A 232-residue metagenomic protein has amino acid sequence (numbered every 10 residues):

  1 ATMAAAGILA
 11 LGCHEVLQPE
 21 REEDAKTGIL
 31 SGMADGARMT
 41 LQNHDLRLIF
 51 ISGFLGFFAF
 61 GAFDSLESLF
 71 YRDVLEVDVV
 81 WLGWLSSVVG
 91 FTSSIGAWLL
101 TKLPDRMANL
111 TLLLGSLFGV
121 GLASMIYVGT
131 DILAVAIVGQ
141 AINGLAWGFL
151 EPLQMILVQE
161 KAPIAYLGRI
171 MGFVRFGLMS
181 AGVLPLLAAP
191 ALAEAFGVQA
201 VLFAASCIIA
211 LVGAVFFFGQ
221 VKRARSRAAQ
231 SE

Functional and structural regions predicted by a protein language model:
T2-K26, F217-Q230: Helix-loop junctions on the cytosolic side of multi-pass membrane transporters, especially the intracellular loop
M3, A34, L41, L55 (+2 more regions): C-terminal transmembrane bundle of multi-pass solute transporters/carriers
E15-F50: Juxtamembrane intracellular "pre-TM" segments in multi-pass secondary transporters
E20-T27, L48-I49, S65, R106 (+2 more regions): Non-catalytic, surface-exposed connector residues within folded enzymatic/regulatory domains
